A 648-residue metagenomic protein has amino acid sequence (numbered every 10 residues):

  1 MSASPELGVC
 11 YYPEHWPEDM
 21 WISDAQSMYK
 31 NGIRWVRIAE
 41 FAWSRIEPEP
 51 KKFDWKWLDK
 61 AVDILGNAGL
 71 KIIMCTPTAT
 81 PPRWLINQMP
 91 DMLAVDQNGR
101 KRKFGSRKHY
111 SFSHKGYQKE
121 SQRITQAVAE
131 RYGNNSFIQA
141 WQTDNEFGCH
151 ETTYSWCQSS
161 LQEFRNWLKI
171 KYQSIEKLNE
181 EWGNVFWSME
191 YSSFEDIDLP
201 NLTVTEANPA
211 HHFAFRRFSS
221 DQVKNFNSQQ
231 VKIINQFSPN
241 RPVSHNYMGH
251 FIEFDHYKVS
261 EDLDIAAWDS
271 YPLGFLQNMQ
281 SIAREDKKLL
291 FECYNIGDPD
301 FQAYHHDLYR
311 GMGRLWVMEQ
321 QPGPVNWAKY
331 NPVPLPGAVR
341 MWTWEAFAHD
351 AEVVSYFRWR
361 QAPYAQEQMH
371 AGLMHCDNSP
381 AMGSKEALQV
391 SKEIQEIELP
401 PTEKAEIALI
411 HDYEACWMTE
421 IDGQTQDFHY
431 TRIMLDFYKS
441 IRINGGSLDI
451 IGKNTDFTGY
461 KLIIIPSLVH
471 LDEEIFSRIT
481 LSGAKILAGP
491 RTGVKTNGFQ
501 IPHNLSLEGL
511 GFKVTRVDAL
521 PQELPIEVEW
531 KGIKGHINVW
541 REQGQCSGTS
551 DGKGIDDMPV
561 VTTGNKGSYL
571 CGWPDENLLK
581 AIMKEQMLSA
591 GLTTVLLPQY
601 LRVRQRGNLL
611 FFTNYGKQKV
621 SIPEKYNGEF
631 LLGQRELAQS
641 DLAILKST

Functional and structural regions predicted by a protein language model:
A3-L7, G32-R34, G66-I72, N134-Q139 (+5 more regions): Short, well-ordered coil/turn segments that N-cap beta-strands
E6-E18, A39-K56, K103-Q122, F147-T153 (+7 more regions): The substrate-binding groove and active-site-proximal loops of carbohydrate-active enzymes, especially glycoside
V9, M28, V36, L65 (+8 more regions): Conserved, mostly hydrophobic/aromatic
H15-K30, S121-A127, M248-K258, L335-T343: Short, acidic/polar
I22-K30, R37-R102, A129, Q230-F237 (+1 more regions): Aromatic-lined substrate-binding rim segments of carbohydrate-active enzymes
N98-H305: Polysaccharide-binding and catalytic clefts of secreted carbohydrate-active enzymes
I197, Y271-G274, K287-T648: Carbohydrate-binding surfaces of carbohydrate-active enzymes
